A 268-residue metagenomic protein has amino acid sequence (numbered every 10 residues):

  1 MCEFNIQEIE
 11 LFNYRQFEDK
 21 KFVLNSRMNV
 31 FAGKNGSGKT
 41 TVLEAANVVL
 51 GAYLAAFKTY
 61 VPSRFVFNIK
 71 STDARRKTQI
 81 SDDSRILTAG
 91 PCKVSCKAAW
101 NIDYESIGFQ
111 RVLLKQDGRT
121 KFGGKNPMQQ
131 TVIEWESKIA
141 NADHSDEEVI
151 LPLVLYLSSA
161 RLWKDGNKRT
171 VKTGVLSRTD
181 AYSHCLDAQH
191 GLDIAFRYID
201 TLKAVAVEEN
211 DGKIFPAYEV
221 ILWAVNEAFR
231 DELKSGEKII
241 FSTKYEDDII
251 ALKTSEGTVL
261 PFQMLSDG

Functional and structural regions predicted by a protein language model:
M1-I194, G212, P216, R230-S235: P-loop NTPase switch/coupling surface
C2, A99, A181-D267: Extended helical coiled-coil dimerization/tether regions that scaffold and oligomerize large DNA-maintenance assemblies
V49, D267-G268: GG-anchored amphipathic helix commonly corresponding to the ABC/SMC/Rad50 NBD signature/C-loop
